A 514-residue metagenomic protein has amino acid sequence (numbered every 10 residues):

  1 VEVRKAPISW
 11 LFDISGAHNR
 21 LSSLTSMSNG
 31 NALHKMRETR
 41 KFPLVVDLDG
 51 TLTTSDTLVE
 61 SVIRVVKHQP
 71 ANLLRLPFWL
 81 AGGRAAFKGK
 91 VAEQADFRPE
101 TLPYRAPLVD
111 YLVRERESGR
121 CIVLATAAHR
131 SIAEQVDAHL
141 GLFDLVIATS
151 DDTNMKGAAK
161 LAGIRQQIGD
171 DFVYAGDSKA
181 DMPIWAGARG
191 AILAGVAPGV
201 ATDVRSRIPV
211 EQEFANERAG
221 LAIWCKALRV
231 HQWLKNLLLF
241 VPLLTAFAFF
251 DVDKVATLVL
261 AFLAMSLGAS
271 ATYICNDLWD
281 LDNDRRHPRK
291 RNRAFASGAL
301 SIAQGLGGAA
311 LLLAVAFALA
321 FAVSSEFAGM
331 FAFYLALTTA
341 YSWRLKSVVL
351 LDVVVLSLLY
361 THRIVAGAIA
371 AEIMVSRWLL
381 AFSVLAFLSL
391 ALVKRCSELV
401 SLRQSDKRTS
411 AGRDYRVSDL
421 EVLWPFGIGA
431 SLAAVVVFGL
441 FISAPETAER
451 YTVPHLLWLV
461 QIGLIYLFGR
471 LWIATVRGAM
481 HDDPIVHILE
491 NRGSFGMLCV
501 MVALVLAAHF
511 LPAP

Functional and structural regions predicted by a protein language model:
I8-L48, D251-V255: Non-catalytic pre-domain segments flanking phosphatase-related domains
L33, R37-A92, D419: Active-site neighborhood of HAD-like aspartate-dependent phosphohydrolases
M36, E100-F249: C-terminal cap/substrate-recognition subdomain and adjoining C-terminal extension of metal-dependent phosphatase-like
L73-P77, R286-F331, R377-L388, P425-I428 (+1 more regions): Multi-pass membrane catalytic core of lipid/isoprenoid biosynthesis enzymes
A222-C225, D284-G305, A411-V422, D483-G493: Juxtamembrane helix-capping/reentrant segments at transmembrane boundaries
H231-Q232, W343, T361-P514: C-terminal membrane-associated helical module and adjoining short loops/tails
V241, D251-W279, A328-Y341: Membrane-embedded alpha-helical segments that form the functional core of polytopic membrane enzymes, especially those
G268-A296, L351, V393-V400, R470: Acidic (Asp/Glu-rich) catalytic motifs at the cytosolic membrane interface
